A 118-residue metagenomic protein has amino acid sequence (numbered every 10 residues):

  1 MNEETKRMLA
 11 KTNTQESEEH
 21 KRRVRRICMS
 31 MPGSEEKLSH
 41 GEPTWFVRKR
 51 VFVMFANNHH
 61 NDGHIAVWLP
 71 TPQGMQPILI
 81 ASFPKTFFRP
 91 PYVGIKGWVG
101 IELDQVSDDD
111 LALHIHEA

Functional and structural regions predicted by a protein language model:
M1-E117: Charge-dense, helix-prone N-terminal extensions
